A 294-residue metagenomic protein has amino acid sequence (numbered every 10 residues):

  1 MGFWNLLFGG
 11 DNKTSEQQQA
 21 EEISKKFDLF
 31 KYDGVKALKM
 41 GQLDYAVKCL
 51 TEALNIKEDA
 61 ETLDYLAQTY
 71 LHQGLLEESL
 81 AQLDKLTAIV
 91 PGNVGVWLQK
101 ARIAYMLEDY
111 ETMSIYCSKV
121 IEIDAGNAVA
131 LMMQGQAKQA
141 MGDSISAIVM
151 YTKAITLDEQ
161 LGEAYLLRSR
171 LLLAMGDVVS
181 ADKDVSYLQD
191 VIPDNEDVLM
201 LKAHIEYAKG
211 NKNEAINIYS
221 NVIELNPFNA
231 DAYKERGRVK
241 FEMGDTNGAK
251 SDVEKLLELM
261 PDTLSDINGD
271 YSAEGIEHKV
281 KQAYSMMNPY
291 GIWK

Functional and structural regions predicted by a protein language model:
M1-T14, Q18-Q19, K250-D252, E258-K294: Terminal, low-structured helical/coil segments at or just beyond the last alpha-helical repeat
Q19-E61, Y65-H72, G95, Q99-E108 (+2 more regions): Alpha-helical segment of the N-proximal tetratricopeptide repeat
F27, A60-T62, V94-G95, Y110 (+5 more regions): Helix-start (N-cap) detector for alpha-helical repeat units in TPR-like alpha-solenoids, especially tetratricopeptide
L38, L71, L98, Y105 (+7 more regions): Position-specific recognition of the canonical hydrophobic site in helix A of tetratricopeptide repeat
K57-E58, P91, A125, E159 (+3 more regions): Short coil turns that delineate tetratricopeptide repeat
